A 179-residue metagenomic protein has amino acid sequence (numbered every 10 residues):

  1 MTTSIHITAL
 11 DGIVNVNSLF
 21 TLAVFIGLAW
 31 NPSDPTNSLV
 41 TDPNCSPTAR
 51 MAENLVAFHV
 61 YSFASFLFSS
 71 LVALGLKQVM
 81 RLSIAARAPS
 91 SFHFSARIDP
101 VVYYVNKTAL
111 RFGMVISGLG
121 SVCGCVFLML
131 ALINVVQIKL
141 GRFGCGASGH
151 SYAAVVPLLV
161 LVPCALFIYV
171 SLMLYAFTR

Functional and structural regions predicted by a protein language model:
M1-F66: N-terminal helical submodule of small eukaryotic multi-pass membrane proteins
A49-R179: Alpha-helical transmembrane segments of integral membrane proteins
